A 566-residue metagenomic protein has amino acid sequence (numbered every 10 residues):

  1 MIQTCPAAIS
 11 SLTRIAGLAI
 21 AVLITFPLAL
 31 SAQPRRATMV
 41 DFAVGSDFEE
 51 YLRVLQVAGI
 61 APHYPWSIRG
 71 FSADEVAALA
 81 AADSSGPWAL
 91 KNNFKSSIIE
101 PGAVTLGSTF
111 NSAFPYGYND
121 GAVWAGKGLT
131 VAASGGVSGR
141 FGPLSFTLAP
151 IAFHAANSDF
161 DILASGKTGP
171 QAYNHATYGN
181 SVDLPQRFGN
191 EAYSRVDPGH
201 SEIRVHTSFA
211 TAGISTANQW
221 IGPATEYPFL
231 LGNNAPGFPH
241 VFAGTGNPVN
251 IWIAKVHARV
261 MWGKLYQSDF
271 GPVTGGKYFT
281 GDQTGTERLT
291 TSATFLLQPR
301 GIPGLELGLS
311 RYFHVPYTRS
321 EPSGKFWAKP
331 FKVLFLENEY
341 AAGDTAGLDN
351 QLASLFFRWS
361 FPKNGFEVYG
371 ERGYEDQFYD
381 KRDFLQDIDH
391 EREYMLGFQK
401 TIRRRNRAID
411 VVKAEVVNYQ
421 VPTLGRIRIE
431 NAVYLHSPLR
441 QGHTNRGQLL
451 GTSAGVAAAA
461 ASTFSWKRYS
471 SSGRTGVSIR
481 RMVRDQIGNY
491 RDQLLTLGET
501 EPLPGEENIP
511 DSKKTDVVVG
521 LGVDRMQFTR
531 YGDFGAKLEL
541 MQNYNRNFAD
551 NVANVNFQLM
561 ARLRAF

Functional and structural regions predicted by a protein language model:
M1-T13: N-terminal secretory signal peptides that target proteins for export/translocation
I2-Q3, L30-L129, G135-S145, P150 (+1 more regions): N-terminal periplasmic/intermembrane-space "pro-region" immediately following the signal or transit peptide
A16-P27: Bacterial N-terminal signal peptides
R35-R36, L90-S97, G139-P143, H206-F209 (+6 more regions): Short loop/turn motifs that connect adjacent beta-strands in outer-membrane beta-barrel proteins
S72, F114-V123, I214-F229, H257-L265 (+6 more regions): Transmembrane beta-strand segments that form the barrel wall of outer-membrane beta-barrel proteins
G142-S145, I151-A156, N190-S268, S292-Y317 (+1 more regions): Outer membrane beta-barrel
A149, A155-A156, F160-T168: Beta-propeller domains
V196, P303-F566: Exposed, low-structure sequence patches enriched in small/polar residues
